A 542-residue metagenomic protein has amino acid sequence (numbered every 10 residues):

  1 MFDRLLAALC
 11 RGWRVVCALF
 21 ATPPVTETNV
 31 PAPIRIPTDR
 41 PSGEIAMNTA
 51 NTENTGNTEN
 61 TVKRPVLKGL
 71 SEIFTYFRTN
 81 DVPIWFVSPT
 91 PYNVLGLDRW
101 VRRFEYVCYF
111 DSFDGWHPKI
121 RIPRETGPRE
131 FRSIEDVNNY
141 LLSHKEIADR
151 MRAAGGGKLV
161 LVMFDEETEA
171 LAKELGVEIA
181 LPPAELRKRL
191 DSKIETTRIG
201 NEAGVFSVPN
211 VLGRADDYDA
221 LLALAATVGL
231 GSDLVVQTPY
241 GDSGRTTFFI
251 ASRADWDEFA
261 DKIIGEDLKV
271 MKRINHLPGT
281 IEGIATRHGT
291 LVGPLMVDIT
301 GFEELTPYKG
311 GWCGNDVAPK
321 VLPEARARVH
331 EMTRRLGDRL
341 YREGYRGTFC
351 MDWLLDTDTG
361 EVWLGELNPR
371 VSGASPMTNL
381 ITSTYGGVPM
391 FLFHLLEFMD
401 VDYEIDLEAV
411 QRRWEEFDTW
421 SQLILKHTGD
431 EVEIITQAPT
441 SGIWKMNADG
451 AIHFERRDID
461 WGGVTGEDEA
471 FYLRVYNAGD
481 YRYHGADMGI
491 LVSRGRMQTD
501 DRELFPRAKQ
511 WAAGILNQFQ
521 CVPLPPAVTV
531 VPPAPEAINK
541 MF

Functional and structural regions predicted by a protein language model:
M1-E185, R189, D216-A220, L504-F542: ATP-binding N-terminal substructure of ATP-dependent carboxylate-amine bond-forming enzymes
V15, N29-P41, L396-F542: Peripheral (often C-terminal) accessory segments that flank ATP-dependent C-N-forming ligase machineries
L95-G96, E169-A170, P182, S243-T246 (+6 more regions): Short helix/loop capping segments that flank catalytic or ligand/cofactor-binding pockets
L175-V177, I250-S252, L380-T382: Short secondary-structure boundary/capping segments
L186-K269, I274-N275, T286-G289, G314-D338 (+1 more regions): Active-site nucleotide/adenylate-binding loops and adjacent lid/helix of ATP-dependent enzymes
F248-E304, L355-W363, E415-D430, I434-P439 (+2 more regions): Phosphate-binding site of ATP-dependent enzymes
K272-G279, G283-R335, R339, N368-L395: ATP-dependent carboxylate/phosphate-activation module, predominantly the ATP-grasp catalytic core and closely related
R342-D406, V410-E415: Long, well-ordered mid-to-C-terminal structural blocks that present hydrophobic/aromatic surfaces
